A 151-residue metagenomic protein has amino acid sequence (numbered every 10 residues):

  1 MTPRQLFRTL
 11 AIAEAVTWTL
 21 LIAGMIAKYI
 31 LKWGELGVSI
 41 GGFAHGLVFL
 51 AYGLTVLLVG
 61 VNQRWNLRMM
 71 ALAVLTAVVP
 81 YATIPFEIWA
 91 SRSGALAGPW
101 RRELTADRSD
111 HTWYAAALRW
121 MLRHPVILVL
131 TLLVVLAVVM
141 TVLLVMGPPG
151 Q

Functional and structural regions predicted by a protein language model:
A11-L21, F49-Y52, T131-L136: Core segments of transmembrane alpha-helices that mediate helix-helix packing or line hydrophobic substrate/ligand
L20-W33, Y52-V61: Membrane-helix exit/interface motif
G34-F49: Loop-to-helix transition at the N-terminal end of transmembrane alpha-helices
V48-V61, T83-S91: Membrane-cytosol interface at the C-terminal ends of transmembrane alpha helices in small multi-pass membrane proteins
A71-W89: Hydrophobic, aromatic-rich membrane-embedded alpha-helical segments
A97-L122: Membrane-interfacial, low-structure loops and terminal tails that flank and connect transmembrane helices in multi-pass
A116-V134: Individual transmembrane alpha-helices with interfacial aromatic-anchor signatures
V138-Q151: Juxtamembrane boundary at the C-terminal end of a transmembrane helix
